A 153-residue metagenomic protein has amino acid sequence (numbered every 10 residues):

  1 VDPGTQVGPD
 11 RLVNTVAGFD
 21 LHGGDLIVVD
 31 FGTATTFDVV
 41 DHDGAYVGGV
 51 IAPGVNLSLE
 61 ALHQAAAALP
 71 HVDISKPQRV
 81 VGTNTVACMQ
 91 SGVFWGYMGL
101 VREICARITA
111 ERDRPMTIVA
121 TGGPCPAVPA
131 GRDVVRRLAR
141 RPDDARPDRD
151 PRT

Functional and structural regions predicted by a protein language model:
V1-I27, D41-T153: Nucleotide/phosphate-binding catalytic cleft detector across ATP-hydrolyzing and phosphate-transferring enzymes
D38: A glycine-rich phosphate/pyrophosphate-binding beta-strand-loop-alpha-helix module
